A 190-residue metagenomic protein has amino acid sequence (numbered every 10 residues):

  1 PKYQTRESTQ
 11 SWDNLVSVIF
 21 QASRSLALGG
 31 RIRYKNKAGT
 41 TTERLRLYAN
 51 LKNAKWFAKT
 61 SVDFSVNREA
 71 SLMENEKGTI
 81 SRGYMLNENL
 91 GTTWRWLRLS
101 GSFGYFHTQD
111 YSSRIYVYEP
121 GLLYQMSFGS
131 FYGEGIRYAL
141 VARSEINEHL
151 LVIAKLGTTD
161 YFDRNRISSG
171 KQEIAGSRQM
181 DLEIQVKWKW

Functional and structural regions predicted by a protein language model:
P1-W190: Exposed, low-structure sequence patches enriched in small/polar residues
